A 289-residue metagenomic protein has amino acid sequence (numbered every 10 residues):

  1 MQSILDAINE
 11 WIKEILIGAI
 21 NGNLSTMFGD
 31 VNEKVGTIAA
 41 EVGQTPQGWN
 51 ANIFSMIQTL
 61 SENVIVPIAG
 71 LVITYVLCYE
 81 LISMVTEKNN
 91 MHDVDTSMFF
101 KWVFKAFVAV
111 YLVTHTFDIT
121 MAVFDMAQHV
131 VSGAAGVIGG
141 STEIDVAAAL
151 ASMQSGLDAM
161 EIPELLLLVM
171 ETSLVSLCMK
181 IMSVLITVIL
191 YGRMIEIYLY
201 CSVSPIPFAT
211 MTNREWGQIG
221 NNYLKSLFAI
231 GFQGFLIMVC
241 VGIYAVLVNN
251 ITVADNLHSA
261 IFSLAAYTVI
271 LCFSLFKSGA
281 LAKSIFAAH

Functional and structural regions predicted by a protein language model:
M1-V72, E87-S97, F107-C178, G217-N222 (+2 more regions): Gly/Ser-rich, low-complexity
P67-Y79, I197: Hydrophobic alpha-helical transmembrane segments
Y75, T120-A127, L185-V188, G192 (+2 more regions): Membrane-embedded alpha-helices of multi-pass transport/permease systems
L81-K88, A209-W216: Structural signal for the C-terminal ends of transmembrane alpha-helices and the immediately following loop
W102-K105: Elongated alpha-helical scaffolds
V175, M179-M211, K225-V246: Alpha-helical transmembrane segments of helical membrane proteins, especially in multi-pass transport, channel
